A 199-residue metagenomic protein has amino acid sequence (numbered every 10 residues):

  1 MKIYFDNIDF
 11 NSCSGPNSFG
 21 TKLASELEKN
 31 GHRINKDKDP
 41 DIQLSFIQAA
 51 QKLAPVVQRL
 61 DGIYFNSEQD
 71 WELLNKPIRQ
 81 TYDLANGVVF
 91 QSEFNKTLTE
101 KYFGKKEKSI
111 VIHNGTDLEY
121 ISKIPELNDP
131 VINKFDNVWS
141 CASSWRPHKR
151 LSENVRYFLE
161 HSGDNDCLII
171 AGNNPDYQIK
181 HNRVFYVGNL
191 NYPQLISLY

Functional and structural regions predicted by a protein language model:
M1-I42: N-terminal pre-catalytic "stem/leader" segment of glycosyltransferase-like enzymes
D9, A142-P147, N174, L190: Short donor-sugar binding/catalytic loops of nucleotide-sugar-dependent glycosyltransferases, especially enzymes
I42-E68: Active-site proximal beta-strand in glycosyltransferases
W71-V88: Membrane-proximal helix-turn-helix segments that form the acceptor-binding/catalytic region of lipid-linked
Y82, S197-Y199: Short alpha-helical donor nucleotide-sugar binding micro-motif in glycosyltransferases
F94, G115: Carbohydrate-associated surface elements
N128-K149, V155-H161, L168-I169: Conserved donor-binding/catalytic core segment of Leloir-type glycosyltransferases
G172-I196: Nucleotide-activated donor-binding/catalytic signature segment of Leloir-type glycosyltransferases, i.e., the conserved
